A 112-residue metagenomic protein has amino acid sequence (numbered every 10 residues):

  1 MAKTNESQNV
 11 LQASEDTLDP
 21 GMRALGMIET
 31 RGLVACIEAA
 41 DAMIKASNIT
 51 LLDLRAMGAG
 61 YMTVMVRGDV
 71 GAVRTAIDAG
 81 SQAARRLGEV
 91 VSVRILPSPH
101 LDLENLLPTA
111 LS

Functional and structural regions predicted by a protein language model:
M1-S112: Terminal helix-to-tail segments of small alpha-helical proteins
